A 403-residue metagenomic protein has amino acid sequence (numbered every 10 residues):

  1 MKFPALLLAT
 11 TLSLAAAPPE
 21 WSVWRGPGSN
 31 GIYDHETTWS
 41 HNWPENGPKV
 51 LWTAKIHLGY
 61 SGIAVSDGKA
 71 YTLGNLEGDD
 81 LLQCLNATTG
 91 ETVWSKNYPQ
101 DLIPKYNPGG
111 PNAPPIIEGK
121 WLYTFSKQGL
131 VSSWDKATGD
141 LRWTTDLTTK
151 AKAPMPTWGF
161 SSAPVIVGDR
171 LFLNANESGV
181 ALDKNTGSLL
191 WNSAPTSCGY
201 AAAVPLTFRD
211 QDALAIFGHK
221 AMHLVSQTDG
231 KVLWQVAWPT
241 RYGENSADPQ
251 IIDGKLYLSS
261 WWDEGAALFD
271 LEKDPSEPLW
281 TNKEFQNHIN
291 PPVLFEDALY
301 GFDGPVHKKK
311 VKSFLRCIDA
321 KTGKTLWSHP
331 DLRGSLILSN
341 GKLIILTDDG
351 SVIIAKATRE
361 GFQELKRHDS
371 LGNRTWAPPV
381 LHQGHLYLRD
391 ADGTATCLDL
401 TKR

Functional and structural regions predicted by a protein language model:
A17-K49: Blade/loop signatures of beta-propeller domains
G47, L51-A64, S95-I116, T144-I166 (+9 more regions): Extracytoplasmic beta-rich repeat domains
D67-G68, G119-K120, G168-D169, D210-D212 (+4 more regions): Short coil/turn segments that connect the beta-strands within blades of beta-propeller domains
D79-L82, E264-F269, K309-R316, S351-A355 (+1 more regions): Structural motif
N86-T89, D135-T138, D183-T186, S226-G230 (+4 more regions): Short loop/turn segments that connect beta-strands within beta-propeller blades
R374-R403: Blade-level signature of beta-propeller repeat domains, shared across WD40, Kelch, NHL, RCC1 and BNR/Asp-box propellers
